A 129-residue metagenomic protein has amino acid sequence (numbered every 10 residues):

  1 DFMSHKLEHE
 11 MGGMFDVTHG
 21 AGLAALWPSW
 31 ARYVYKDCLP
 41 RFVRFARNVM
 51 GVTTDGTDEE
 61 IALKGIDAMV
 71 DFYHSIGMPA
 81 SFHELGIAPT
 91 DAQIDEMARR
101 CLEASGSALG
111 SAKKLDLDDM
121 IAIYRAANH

Functional and structural regions predicted by a protein language model:
D1-A68: Active-site segments that bind and position negatively charged phosphate/pyrophosphate groups
F42, V49-H129: C-terminal charged capping/lid subdomain of soluble metabolic enzymes
